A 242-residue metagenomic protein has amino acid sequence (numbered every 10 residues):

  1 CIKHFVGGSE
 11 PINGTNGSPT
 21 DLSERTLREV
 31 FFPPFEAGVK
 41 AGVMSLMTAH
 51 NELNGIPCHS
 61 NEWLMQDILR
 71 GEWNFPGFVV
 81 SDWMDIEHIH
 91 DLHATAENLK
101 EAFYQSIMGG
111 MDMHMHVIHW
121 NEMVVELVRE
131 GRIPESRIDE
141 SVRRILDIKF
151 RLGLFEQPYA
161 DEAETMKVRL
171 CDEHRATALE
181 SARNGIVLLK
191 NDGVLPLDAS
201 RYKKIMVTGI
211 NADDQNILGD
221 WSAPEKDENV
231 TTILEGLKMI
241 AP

Functional and structural regions predicted by a protein language model:
C1-P242: Glycoside hydrolase catalytic-domain context in secreted enzymes
